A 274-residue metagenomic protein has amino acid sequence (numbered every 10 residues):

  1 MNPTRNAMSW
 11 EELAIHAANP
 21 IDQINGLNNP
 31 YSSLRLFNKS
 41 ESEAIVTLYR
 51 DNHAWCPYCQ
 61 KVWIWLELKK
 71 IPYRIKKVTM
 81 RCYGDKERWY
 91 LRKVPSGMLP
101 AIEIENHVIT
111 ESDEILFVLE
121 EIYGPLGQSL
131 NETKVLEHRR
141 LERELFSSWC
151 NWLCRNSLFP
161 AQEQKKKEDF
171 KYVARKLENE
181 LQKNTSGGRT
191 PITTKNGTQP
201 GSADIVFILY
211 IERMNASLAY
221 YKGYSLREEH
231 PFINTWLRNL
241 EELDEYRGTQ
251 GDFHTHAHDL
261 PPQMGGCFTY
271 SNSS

Functional and structural regions predicted by a protein language model:
M1-N196, C267: GST-like domain detector, emphasizing the conserved glutathione-binding G-site in the N-terminal thioredoxin-like
V78-G84, T193-N196, Y224-E228, F253-D259: Short amphipathic alpha-helical segments embedded in low-complexity Lys/Glu-rich regions
K93-P95, I233-T235, P261-T269: Short alpha-helix boundary/capping motifs
F159-K165, A219-E228: Acidic, serine/threonine/proline-rich low-complexity intrinsically disordered regions
K165-V173, R227-E242: Extended, well-ordered alpha-helical scaffold segments
K183-G188, N215-Y220, Y246-T249: Substrate-binding/catalytic groove segments of enzymes that remodel or degrade extracellular structural polymers
K195-K222, F232-N234, L240: GST superfamily/GST-like fold recognition
D244-S274: Long, charge-rich low-complexity segments
